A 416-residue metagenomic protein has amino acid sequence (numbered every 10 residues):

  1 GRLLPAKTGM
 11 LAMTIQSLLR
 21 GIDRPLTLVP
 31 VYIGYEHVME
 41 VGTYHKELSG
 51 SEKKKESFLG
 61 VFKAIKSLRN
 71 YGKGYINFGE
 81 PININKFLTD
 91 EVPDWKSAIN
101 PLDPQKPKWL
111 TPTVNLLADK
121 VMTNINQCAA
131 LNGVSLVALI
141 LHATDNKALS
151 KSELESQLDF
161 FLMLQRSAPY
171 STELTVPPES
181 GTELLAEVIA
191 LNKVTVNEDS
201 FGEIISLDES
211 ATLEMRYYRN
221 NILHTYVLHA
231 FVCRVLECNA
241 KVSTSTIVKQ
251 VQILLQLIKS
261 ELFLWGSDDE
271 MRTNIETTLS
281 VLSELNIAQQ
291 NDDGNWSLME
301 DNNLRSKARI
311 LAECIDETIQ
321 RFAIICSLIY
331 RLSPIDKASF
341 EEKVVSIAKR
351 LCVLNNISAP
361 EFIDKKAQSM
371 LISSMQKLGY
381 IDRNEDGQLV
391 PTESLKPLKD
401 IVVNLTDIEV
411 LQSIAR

Functional and structural regions predicted by a protein language model:
G1-R416: Membrane-interfacial terminal anchoring regions of lipid-handling membrane enzymes
